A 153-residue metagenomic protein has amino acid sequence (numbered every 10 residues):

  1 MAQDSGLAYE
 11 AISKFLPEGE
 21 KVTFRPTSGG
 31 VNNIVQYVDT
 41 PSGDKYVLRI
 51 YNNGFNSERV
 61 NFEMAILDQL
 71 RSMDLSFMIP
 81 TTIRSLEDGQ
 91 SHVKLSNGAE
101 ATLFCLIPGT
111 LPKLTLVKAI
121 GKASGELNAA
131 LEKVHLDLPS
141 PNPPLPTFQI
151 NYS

Functional and structural regions predicted by a protein language model:
M1, N142-S153: Active-site catalytic-loop/activation-segment of kinase and kinase-like phosphoryl-transfer enzymes
M1-F24: Juxta-kinase regulatory segment immediately upstream of eukaryotic protein kinase catalytic domains
G6-A8, Q36-P41, S96: Short hydrophobic/aromatic-rich motifs at helix boundaries and adjacent loops
A8, V31-I34, E63: Short N-terminal amphipathic alpha-helix/helix-capping patch enriched in small hydrophobics with frequent Ser/Thr
P17-T40: ATP-binding glycine-rich phosphate-binding loop
P41-P141: ATP-binding pocket architecture of kinase catalytic cores
